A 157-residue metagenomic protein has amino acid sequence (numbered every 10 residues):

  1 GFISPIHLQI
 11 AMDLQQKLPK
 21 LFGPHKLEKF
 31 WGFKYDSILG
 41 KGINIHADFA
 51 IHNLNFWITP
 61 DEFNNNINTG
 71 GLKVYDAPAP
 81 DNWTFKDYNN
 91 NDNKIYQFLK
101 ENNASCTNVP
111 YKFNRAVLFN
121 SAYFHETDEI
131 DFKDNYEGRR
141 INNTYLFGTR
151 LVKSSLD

Functional and structural regions predicted by a protein language model:
G1-A116, A122-D157: Fe(II)/2-oxoglutarate oxygenase catalytic core
